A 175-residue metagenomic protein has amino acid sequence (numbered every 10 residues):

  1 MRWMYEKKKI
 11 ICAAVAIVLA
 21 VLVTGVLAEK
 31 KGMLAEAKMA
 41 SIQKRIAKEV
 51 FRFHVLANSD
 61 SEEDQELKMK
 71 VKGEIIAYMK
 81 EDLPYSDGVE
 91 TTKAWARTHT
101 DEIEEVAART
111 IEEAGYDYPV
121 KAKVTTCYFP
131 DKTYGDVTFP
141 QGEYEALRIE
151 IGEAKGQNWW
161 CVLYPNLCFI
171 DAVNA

Functional and structural regions predicted by a protein language model:
M1-K8: Short, Lys/Arg-rich N-terminal segment immediately upstream of the first membrane anchor
I11-V26: Hydrophobic membrane-insertion alpha-helices, especially the h-region of bacterial N-terminal signal peptides
M33-R52: N-terminal, intrinsically disordered, polar/charged segments of Gram-positive cell-envelope systems that serve as
E49-T100: Early exported N-terminus immediately downstream of N-terminal targeting peptides
V50-L56, P119-K123, A146-E150, W160-V162: Soluble periplasmic/extracytoplasmic beta-strand elements of cell-envelope proteins
L56-D60, T125-C127, G152-A154, Y164-L167: Solvent-exposed coil/turn segments that connect beta secondary-structure elements in extracytoplasmic/periplasmic
V89-P130: Amphipathic, coiled-coil-like alpha-helical scaffolding segments used for oligomerization/assembly
V137-A175: Soluble extracytoplasmic domains of inner/organellar membrane proteins
